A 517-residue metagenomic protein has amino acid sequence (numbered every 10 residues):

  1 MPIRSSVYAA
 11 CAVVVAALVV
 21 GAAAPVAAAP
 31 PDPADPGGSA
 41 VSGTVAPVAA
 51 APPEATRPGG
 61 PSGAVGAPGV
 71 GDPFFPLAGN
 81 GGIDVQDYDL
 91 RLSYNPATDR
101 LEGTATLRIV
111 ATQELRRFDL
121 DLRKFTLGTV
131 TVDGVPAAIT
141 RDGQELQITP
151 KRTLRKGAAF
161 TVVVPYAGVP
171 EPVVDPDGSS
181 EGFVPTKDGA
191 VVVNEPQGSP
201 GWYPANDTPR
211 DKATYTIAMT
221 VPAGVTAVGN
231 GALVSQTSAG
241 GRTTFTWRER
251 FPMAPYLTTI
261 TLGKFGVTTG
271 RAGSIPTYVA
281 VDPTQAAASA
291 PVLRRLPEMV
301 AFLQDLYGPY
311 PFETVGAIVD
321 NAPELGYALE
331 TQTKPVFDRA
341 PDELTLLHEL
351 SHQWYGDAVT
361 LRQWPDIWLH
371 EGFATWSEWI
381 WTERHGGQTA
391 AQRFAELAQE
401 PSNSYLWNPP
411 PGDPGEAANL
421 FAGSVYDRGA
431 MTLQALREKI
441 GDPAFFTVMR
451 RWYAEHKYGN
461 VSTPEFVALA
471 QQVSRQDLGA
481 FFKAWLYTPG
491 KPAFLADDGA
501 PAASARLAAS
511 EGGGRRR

Functional and structural regions predicted by a protein language model:
P2-Y8, V14, L18-G21, A28-E102 (+3 more regions): N-terminal, polar/Ser/Thr-rich
G103, A205-L347, W376: Hydrophobic helix-coil surface modules that form long, contiguous segments used for peptide/substrate interaction
T104-F125, Y203-D207, T214-P222, P464-V467: Surface-exposed beta-strand/loop patches in extracellular or lumenal glycoproteins
L122-V184: A surface-exposed beta-strand-loop module
K156, Y166-Y215, R271: Glycine/proline-rich low-complexity spacer/linker segments in large multi-domain proteins
R250, I367, E371-I440, W485-T488 (+3 more regions): Acidic/His/Gly-enriched intrinsically disordered linker/tail segments that often contain short helix/coil "MoRF-like"
P311, A422-D497: Amphipathic alpha-helical substructures
Q332-A395: Zinc-dependent metallopeptidase catalytic helix centered on the HExxH motif and its immediate flanking segment
